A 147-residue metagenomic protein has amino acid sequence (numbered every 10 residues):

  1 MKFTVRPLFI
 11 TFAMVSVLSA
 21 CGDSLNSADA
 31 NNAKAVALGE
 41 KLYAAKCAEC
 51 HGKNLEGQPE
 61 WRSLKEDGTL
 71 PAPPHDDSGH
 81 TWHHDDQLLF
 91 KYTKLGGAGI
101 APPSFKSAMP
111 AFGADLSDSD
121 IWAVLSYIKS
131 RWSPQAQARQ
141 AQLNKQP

Functional and structural regions predicted by a protein language model:
M1-S19: Sec-dependent bacterial lipoprotein signal peptides
C21-Y43, A138-P147: Electrostatic cytochrome c docking/interface patches
D23, E49-G52, D77, A111: Disulfide-rich extracellular modules and peptides
K34, E40-L70, L95-F105, R131-A138: Periplasmic/extracellular electron-transfer cofactor-ligation site, primarily the c-type cytochrome heme-c attachment
E40, E56-F90, A111-D115: Gly/Gly-Pro-rich "capping" loops immediately C-terminal to redox-active cysteine motifs in periplasmic/lumenal
P73-P74, L95-W122, R139-N144: Axial heme c-ligation environment in periplasmic c-type cytochrome domains
D86-K94, D118, W122-K129: An amphipathic alpha-helix signature
